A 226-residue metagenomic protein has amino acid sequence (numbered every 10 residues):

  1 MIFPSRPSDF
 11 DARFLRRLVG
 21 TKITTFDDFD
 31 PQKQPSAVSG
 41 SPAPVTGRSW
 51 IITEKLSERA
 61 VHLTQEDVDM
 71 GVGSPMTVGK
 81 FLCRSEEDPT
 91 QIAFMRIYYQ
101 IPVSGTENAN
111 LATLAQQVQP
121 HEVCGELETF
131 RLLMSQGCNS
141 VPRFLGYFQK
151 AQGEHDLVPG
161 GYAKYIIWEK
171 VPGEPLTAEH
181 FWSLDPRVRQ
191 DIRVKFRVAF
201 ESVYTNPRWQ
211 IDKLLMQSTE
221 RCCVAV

Functional and structural regions predicted by a protein language model:
M1-L15: PEST-like, low-complexity acidic/proline-rich intrinsically disordered segments, predominantly at protein N-termini
G20-S135: ATP-binding glycine-rich loop module of kinase domains
G73-P75, E86-P89, Q136-C138, V158-G161 (+2 more regions): Intrinsically disordered, low-complexity regulatory regions enriched in Ser/Pro/Gly/Thr and acidic residues
Y99-L127, R131-S135, N139-I192: Conserved structural core of kinase catalytic domains
N139-P142, Y147-K150, P207-T219: Short glycine-rich, low-complexity/disordered patches
G161-A163, I211-V226: Catalytic activation segment of kinase domains across protein kinase-like and atypical kinase folds
K195: Oxidoreductase cofactor-interface core, primarily capturing Rossmann-like NAD(P)-dependent enzymes
V198-Q210: Protein kinase catalytic-loop region centered on the HRD/HxD motif
